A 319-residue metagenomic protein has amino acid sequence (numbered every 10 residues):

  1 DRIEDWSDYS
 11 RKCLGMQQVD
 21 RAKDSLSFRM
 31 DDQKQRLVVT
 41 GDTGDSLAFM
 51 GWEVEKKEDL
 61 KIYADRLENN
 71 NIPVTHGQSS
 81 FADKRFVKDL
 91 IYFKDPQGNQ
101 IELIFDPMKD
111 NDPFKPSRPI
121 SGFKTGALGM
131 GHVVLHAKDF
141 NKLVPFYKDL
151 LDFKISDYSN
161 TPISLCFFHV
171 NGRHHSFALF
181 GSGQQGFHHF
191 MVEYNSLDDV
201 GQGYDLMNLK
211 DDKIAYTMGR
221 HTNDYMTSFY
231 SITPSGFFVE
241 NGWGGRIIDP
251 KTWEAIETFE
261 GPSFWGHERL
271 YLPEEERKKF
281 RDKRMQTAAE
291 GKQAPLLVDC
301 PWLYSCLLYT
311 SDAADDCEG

Functional and structural regions predicted by a protein language model:
D1-Q35, L135-H175, F180: Core segments of cupin and vicinal oxygen chelate
D1-V54, K61, D65, N69 (+1 more regions): An N-terminus-focused feature that recognizes amino-terminal "leader" regions
R2-E4, G51-Q97, A137-N141, V192-L308: Vicinal oxygen chelate
M16, F28, L37-V39, L47-F49 (+7 more regions): Short, structured motif recognition centered on aromatic/hydrophobic residues
Q33-V38, G98-I101, H174-A178, G236-F238: Short, charged/polar, Gly/Pro-enriched secondary-structure boundary elements
Q97-P116, C166: Short, structured interface segments
D112-A137: Surface-exposed beta-loop interaction hotspot
Y309-A314: Conserved small/polar residues in nucleotide/adenosyl-binding loops
